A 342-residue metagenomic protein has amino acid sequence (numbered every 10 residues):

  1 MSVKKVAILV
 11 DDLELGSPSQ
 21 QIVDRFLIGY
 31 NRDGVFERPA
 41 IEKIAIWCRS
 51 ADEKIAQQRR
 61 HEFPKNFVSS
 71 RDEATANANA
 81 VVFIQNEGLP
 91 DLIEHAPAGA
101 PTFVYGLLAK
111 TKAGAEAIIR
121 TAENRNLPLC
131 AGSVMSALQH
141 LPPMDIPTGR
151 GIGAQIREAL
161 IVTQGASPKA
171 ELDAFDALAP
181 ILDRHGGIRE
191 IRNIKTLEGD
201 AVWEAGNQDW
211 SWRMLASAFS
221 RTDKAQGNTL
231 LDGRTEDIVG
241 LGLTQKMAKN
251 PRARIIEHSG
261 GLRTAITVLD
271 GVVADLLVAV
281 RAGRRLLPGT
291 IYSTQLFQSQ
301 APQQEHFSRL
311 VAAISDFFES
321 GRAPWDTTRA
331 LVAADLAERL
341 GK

Functional and structural regions predicted by a protein language model:
M1-R60: N-terminal Rossmann-like dinucleotide-binding module
I44, A78-V81, R157: Conserved acidic residues
K65-N77: Short acidic low-complexity segments
N79-F83, E87-S136: Beta-strand-loop-alpha-helix segment that lines the small-molecule cofactor/substrate pocket of alpha/beta enzymes
V81, D209-S211, A313-K342: C-terminal helix-rich "cap/oligomerization" subdomain common to oxidoreductases
E123-A159: Rossmann-like NAD(P)H-binding beta-loop-alpha module
A159-G261, V268-V272, D335: Rossmann-like dinucleotide-binding domain that binds NAD(P)(H)
N228-T328: NAD(P)-dinucleotide binding in Rossmann-like oxidoreductases
